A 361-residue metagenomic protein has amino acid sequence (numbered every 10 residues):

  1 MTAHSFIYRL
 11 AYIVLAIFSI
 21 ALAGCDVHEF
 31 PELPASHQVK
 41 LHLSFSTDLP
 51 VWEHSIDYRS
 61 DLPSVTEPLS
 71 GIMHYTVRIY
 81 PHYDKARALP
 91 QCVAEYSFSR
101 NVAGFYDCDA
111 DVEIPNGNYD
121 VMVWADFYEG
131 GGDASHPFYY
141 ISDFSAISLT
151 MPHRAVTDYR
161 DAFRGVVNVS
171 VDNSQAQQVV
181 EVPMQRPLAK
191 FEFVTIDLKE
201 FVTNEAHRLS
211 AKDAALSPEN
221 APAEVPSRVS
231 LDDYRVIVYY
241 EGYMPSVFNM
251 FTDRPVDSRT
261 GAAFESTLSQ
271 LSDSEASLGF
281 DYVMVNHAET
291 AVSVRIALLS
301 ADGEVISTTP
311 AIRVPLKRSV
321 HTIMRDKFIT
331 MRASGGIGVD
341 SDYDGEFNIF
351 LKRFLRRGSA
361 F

Functional and structural regions predicted by a protein language model:
T2-Y12: Bacterial N-terminal signal peptides that target proteins for export
A21-G24: C-terminal motif of bacterial Sec signal peptides marking the signal peptidase cleavage site
D26-E29: Bacterial signal peptide processing site
P31-R59, M184-K199: A short, Gly/Thr-enriched small/hydrophobic beta-strand-prone motif that recurs across taxa
L43-L49, P255, D273, T309-F361: Low-complexity, acidic Ser/Thr/Pro-rich "mucin-like" tracts of secreted and single-pass surface proteins
T66-S135, T203-V320, R356-F361: Tryptophan-paired
S97-A103, Y128-V179, G261-F264, L268 (+1 more regions): Structured interaction patches on ligand/partner-binding surfaces of diverse proteins
E181-A189, D281-A288: Conserved "repeat-terminator" motif of extracellular CCP/Sushi domains
